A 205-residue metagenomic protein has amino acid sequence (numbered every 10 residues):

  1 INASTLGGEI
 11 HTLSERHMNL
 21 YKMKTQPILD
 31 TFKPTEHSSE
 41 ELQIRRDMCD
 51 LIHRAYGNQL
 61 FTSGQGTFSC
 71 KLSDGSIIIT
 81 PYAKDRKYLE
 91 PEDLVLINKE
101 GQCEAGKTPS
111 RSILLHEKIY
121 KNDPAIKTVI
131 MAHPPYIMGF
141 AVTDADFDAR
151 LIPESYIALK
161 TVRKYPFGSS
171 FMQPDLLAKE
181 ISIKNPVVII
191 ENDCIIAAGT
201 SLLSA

Functional and structural regions predicted by a protein language model:
I1-A205: Glycine-rich flexible loops
